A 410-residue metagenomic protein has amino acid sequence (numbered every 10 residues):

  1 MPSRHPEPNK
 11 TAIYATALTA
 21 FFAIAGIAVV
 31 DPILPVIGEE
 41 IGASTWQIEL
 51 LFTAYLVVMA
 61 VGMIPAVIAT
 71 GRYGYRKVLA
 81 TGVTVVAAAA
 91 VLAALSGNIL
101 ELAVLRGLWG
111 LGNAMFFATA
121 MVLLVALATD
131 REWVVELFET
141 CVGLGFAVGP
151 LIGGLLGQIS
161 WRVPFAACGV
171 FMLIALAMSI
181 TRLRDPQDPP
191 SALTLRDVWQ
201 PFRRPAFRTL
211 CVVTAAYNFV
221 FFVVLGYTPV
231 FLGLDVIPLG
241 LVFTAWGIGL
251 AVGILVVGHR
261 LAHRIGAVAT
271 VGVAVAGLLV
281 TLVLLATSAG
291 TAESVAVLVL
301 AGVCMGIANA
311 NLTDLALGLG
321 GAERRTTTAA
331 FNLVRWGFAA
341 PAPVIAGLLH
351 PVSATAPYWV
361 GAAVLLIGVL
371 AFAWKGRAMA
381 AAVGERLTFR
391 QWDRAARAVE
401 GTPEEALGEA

Functional and structural regions predicted by a protein language model:
P2-E7, L183-C211, Q391-A398: Juxtamembrane intracellular "pre-TM" segments in multi-pass secondary transporters
G42, G74, L95-L100, T129 (+1 more regions): Helix-breaking motifs and short loop linkers at transmembrane-helix boundaries and internal kinks in secondary membrane
A60-G97: Conserved MFS/SLC helix-loop-helix module at the cytosolic interface between two early adjacent transmembrane helices
M63-Y75, G253-G266, H350: Helix-to-loop junctions at the C-terminal end of transmembrane segments in multipass secondary transporters
L105-L144: Cytoplasmic helix-loop-helix junction between adjacent transmembrane helices in 12-TM secondary transporters
E136-T181: Helix-loop-helix hairpin linking two adjacent transmembrane segments in secondary transporters
V268-L312: C-terminal transmembrane helical hairpin of 12-TM major facilitator-type secondary transporters
L319-A354: A late C-terminal transmembrane helix in Major Facilitator Superfamily
